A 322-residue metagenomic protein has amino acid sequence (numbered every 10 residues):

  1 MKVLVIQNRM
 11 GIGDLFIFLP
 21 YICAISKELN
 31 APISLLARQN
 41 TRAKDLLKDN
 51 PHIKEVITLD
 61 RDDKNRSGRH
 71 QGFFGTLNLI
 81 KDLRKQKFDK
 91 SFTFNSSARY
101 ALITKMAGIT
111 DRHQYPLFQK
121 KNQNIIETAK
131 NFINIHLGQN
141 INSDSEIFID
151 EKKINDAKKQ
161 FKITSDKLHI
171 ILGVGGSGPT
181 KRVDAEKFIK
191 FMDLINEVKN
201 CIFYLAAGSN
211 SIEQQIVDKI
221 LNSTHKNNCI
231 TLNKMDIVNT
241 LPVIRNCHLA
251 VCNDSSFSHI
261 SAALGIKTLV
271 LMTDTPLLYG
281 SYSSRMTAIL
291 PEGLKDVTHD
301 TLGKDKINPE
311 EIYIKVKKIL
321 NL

Functional and structural regions predicted by a protein language model:
M1-L322: Catalytic machinery of carbohydrate-active enzymes, primarily nucleotide-sugar-dependent glycosyltransferases
